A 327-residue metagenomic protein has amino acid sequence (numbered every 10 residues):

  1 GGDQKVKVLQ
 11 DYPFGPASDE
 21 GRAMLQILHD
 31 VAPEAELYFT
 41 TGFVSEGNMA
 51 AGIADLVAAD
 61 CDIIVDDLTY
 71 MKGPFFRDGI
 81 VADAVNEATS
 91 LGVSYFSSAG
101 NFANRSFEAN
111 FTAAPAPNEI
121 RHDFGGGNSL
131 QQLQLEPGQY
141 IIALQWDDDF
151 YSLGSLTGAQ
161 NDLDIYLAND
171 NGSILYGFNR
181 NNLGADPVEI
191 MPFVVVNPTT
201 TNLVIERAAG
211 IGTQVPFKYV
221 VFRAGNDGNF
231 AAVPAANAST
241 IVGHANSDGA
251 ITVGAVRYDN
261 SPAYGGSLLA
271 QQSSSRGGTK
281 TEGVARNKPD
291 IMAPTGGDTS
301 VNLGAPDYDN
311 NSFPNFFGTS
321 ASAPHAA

Functional and structural regions predicted by a protein language model:
G1-A327: Loop-rich non-cytosolic ectodomains and luminal regions
